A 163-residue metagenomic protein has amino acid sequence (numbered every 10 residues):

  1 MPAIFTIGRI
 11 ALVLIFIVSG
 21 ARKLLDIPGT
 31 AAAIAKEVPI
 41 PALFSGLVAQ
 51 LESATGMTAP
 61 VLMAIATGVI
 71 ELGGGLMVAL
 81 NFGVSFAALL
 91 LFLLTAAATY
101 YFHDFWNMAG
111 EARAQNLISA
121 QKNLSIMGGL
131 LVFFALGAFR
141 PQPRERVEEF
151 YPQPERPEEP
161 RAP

Functional and structural regions predicted by a protein language model:
M1-V38, A42-G73, A79-P163: Extended, low-polarity transmembrane helix blocks
